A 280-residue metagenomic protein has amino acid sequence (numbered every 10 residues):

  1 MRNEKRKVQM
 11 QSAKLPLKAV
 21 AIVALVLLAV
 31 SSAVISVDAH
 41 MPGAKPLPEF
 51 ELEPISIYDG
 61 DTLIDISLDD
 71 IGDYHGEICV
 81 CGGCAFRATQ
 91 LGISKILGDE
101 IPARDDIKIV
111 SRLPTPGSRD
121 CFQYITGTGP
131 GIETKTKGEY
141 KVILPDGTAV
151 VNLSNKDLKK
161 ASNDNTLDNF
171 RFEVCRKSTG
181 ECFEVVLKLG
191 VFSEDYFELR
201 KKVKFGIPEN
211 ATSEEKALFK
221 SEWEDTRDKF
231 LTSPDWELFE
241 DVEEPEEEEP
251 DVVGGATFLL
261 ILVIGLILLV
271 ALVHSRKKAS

Functional and structural regions predicted by a protein language model:
M1-H40, E248-S280: Secretory targeting signatures
D38-I78, F86-E249: Non-transmembrane, aqueous-exposed alpha-helical and coiled segments at domain scale
